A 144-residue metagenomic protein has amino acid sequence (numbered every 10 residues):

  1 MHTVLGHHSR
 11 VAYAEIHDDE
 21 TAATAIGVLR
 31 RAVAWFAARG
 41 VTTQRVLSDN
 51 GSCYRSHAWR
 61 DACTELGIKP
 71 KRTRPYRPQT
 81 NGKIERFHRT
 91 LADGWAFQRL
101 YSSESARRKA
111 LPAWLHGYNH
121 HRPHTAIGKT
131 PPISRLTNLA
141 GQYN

Functional and structural regions predicted by a protein language model:
M1-T3: Short glycine-rich loop/turn motifs
G6-H7: Short, acidic, Ser/Thr-enriched surface-loop or helix-capping motifs
V11-E15, K71-T73, F97: Short small-residue beta-strand/loop micro-motif enriched in glycine and branched aliphatics
E15-R39: Active-site beta-loop-alpha junctions of metal-dependent nucleic acid enzymes, especially the RNase H-like/DDE
E20, A38-S56, Y76, T130-I133: Acidic/histidine-rich, metal-coordinating catalytic segments
R45-N50, E65-K83, L100-S102: RNase H-like polynucleotidyl transferase catalytic core
W59-R60: Distinct, well-ordered alpha-helical segments
L66-I68, R89-N144: C-terminal domain-tail junction helix/linker
